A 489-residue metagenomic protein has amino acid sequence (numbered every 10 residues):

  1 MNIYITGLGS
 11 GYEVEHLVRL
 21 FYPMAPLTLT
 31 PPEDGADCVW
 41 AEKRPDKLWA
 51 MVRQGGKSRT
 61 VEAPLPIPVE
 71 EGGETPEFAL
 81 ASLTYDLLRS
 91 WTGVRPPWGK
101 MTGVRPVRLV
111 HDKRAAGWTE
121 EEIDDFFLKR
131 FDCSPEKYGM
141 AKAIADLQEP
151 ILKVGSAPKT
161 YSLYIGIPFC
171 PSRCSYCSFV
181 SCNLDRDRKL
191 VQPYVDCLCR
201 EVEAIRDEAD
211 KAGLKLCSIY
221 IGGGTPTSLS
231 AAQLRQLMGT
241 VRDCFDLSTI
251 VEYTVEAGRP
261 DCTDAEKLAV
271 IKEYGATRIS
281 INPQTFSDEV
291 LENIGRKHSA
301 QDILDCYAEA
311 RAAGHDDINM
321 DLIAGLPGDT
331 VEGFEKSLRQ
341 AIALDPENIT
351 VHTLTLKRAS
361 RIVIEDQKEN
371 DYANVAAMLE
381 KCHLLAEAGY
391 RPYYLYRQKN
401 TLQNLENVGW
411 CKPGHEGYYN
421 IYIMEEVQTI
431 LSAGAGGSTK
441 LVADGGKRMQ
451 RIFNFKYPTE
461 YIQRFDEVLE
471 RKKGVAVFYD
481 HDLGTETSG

Functional and structural regions predicted by a protein language model:
M1-R108, D112-A116, E120, L198 (+1 more regions): Radical SAM enzyme core and accessory elements
A50-V52, I165, I279-I281: Short beta-strand motif preference
W91-R95, A115-L163: N-terminal [4Fe-4S]-dependent radical SAM core
P158-V195: Canonical Radical SAM [4Fe-4S] cluster-binding loop centered on the CxxxCxxC motif and its immediate flanking residues
T160-S162, S218, E252, N348 (+2 more regions): Beta-sheet entry/capping signal
S181-E380: Conserved non-cysteine loop/helix-boundary elements of the Radical SAM core domain that shape
L214-K215, I219-G223, T401-N407, E470-G489: Amphipathic, soluble alpha/beta structural segments
L304-D317, L326-T459: A structural motif corresponding to the C-terminal lobe/cap of the Radical SAM core domain
